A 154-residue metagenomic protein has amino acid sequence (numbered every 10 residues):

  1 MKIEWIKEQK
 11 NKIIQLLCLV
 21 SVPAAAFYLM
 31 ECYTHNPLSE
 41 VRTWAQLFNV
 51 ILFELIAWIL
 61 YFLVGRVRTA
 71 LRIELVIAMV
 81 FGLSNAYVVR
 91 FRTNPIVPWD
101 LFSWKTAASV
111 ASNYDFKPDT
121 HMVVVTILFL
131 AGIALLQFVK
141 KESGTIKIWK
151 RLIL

Functional and structural regions predicted by a protein language model:
K2-L154: Transmembrane and membrane-interface helices of multi-pass, inner-membrane envelope-modifying transferases
